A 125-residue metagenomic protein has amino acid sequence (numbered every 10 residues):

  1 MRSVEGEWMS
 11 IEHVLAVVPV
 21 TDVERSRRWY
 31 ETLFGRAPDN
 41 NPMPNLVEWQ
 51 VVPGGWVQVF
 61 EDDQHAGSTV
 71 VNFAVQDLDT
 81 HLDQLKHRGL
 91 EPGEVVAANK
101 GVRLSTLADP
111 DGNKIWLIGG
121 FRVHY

Functional and structural regions predicted by a protein language model:
M1-R27, G54, T69-V71, F121-Y125: N-terminal beta-strand motif that seeds the catalytic metal site of vicinal oxygen chelate
R2-W8, L15, L82-Y125: Vicinal oxygen chelate
H13-T21, D63-R88, R103-A108: Vicinal oxygen chelate
E24-L33, K114: Conserved active-site alpha-helix within GNAT-family acetyltransferase domains
F34-N41, E91-V95: Short secondary-structure junctions
R36-T69, K114-G120: Conserved short beta-strand elements that form part of the metal-binding/catalytic scaffold of enzyme active sites
L46-E48, W56, N72, P92 (+1 more regions): Short hydrophobic/aromatic beta-strand element in the GNAT-like acyltransferase core that lines or flanks the acyl-donor
